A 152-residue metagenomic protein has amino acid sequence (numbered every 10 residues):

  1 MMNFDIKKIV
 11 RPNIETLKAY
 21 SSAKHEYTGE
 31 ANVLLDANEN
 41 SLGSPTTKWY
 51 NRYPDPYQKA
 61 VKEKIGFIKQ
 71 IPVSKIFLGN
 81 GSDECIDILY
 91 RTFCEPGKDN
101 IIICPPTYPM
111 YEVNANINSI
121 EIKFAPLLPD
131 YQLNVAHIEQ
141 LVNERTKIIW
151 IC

Functional and structural regions predicted by a protein language model:
M1-A60, K64-F67, I151: N-terminal "arm"/small-domain region of PLP-dependent enzymes with the aminotransferase-like
N13, A31, K75, E121-K123: Conserved beta-strand segments of alpha/beta enzyme cores
N32-V33, D99, K147: Conserved acidic residues
P54, L78, I103: Conserved SAM-binding loop
K62-N100, N118: Phosphate-binding glycine-rich loop
P105, E121-P129: Short beta->alpha connector loops at strand-helix junctions that form conserved, small/polar/Pro-enriched
N114: Hydrophobic/aromatic ligand-binding patch that stacks against planar heteroaromatic rings of cofactors or nucleotides
P129-C152: Active-site phosphate-binding strand-loop segment of PLP-dependent enzymes
